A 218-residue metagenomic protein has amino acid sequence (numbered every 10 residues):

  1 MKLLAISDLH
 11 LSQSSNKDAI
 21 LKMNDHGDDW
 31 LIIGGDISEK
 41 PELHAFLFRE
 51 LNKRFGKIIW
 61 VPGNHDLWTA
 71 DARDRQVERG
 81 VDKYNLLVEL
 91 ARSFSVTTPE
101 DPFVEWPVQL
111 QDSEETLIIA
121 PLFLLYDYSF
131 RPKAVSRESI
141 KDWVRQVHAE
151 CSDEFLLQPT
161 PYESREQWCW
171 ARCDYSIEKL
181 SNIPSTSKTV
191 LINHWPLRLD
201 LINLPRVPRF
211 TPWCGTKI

Functional and structural regions predicted by a protein language model:
M1, D29, G56, E115-T116 (+2 more regions): Short coil/turn segments at beta-strand junctions that form active-site/ligand-binding loops
M1-L4, F103-P121, D142: Beta-strand-turn-beta hairpins that frame and shape the catalytic cleft of phosphate-ester-processing enzymes
M1-W60, D66-D71, F155, Y162: N-terminal active-site segment of His-dependent metallophosphoesterases
H10-N16, S38-E42, H65-R75, F103-Q109 (+2 more regions): Active-site environment of divalent metal-dependent phosphoester hydrolases
N52, K57-W60, N85, T116-I118 (+1 more regions): Conserved beta-sheet core of the metallophosphoesterase superfamily
V61-G63, D101, L122, I192: Generic beta-sheet signal
A70-V81, P205-F210: Short, flexible/disordered intra-domain loops and linkers
I118-V190, W195-R209: Active-site-proximal loop/helix segment associated with metal-binding centers of metalloenzymes
